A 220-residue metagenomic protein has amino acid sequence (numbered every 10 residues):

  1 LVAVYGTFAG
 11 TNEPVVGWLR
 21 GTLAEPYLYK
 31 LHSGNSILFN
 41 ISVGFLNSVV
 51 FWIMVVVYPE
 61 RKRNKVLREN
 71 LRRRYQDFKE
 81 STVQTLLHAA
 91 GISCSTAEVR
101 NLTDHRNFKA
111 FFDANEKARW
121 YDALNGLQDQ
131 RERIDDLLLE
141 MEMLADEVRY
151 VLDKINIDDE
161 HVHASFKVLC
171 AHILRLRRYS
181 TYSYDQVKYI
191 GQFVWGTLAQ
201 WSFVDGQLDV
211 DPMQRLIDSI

Functional and structural regions predicted by a protein language model:
V2-R61: Membrane-embedded hydrophobic alpha-helical segments
L67-I220: Long, hydrophobic alpha-helical segments that serve as membrane-spanning/inserting helices
